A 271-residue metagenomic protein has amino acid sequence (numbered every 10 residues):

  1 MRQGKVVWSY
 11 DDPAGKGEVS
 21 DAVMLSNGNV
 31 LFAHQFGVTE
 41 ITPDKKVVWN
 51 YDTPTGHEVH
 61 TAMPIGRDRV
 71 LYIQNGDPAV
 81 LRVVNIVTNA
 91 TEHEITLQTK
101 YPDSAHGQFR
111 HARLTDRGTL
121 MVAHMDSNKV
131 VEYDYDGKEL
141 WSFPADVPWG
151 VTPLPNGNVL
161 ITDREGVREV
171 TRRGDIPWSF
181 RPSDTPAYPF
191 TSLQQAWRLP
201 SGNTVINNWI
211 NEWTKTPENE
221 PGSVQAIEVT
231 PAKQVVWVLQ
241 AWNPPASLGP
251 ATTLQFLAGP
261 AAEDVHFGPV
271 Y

Functional and structural regions predicted by a protein language model:
M1-Y271: Histidine-/acidic-rich catalytic cores in large beta-rich domains
